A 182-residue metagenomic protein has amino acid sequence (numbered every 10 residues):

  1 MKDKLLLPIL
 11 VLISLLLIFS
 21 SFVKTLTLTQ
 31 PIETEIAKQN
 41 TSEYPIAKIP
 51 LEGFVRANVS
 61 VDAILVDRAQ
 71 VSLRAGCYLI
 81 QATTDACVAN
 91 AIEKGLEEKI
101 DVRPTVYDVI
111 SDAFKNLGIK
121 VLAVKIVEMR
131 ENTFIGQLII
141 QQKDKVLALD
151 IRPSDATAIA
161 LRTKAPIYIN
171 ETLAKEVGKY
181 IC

Functional and structural regions predicted by a protein language model:
M1-K4: Positively charged n-region of N-terminal signal peptides that target proteins for export
L7, T25-L26: Positively charged, low-complexity terminal tracts and the immediately adjacent first secondary-structure elements
P8-S21: Hydrophobic membrane-insertion alpha-helices, especially the h-region of bacterial N-terminal signal peptides
L26-C182: Divalent-cation
